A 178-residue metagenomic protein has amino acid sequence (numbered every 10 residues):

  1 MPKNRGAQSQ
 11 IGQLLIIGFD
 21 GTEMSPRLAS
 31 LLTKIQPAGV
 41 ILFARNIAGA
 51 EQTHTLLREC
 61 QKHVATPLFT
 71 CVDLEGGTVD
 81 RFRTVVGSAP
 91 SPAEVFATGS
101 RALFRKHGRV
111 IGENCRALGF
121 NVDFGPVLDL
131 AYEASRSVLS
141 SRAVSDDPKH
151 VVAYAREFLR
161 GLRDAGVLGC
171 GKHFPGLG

Functional and structural regions predicted by a protein language model:
M1-A7, K172-L177: Short, compositionally biased "basic patch" segments
P2-E23, F158: Boundary/entry segment of secreted carbohydrate-active catalytic domains
I17-D20, P26-I35, I47-A48: Zymogen propeptides
G18, C71-V72, C170-G171: Generic enzyme active-site microenvironment
S30-T33, E113, R156, R160: Alpha-helical segments flanking ligand/cofactor-binding loops in enzyme cores
K34-V151, G178: Enzymes and membrane/adaptor proteins characterized by extended Gly/Ser/Thr/Asp/Glu-rich, aromatic-dotted
Y154, L159-P175: Phosphate/pyrophosphate-binding betaalpha-module
